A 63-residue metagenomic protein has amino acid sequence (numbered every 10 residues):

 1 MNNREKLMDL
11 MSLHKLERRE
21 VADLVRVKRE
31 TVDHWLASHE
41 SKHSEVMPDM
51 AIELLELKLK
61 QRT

Functional and structural regions predicted by a protein language model:
M1-H14, E53: A short, Lys/Arg-rich alpha-helix, primarily the initiator
E17-R18, H43, R62: Amphipathic alpha-helical interaction segments
E20-A22: Short alpha-helical "recognition helix" segments of helix-turn-helix
K28-S44: Recognition helix of helix-turn-helix/homeodomain-like DNA-binding domains that insert into the DNA major groove
V46-T63: DNA major-groove recognition helix of helix-turn-helix/homeodomain DNA-binding modules
